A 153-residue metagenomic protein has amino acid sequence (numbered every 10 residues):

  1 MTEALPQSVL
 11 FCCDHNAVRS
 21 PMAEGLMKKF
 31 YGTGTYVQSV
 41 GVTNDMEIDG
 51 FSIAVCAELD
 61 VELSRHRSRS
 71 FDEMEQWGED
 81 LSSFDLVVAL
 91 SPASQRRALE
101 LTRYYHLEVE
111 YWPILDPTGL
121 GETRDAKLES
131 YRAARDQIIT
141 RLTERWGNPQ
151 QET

Functional and structural regions predicted by a protein language model:
M1-T153: Short polar/charged helix/loop
